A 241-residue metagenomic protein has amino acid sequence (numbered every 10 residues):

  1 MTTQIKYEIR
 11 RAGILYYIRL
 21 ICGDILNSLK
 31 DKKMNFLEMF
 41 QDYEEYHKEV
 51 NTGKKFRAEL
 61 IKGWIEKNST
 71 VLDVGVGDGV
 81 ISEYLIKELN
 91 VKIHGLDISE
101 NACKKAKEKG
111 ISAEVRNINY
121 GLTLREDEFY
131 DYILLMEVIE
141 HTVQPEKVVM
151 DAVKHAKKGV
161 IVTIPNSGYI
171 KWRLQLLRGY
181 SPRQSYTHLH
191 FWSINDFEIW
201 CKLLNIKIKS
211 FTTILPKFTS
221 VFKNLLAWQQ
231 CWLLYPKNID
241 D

Functional and structural regions predicted by a protein language model:
T3-Y132, M136, E146-V149, Q184-S185 (+2 more regions): Conserved N-terminal segment of class I S-adenosyl-L-methionine
E137-H141: A short His-aromatic
T142-V143, A156-K157: Helix-to-beta-strand junctions that scaffold the AdoMet/dcAdoMet cofactor pocket in Class I SAM-dependent enzymes
V143-K147, W172: Short N-terminal helix/helix-N-cap motif within the alpha/beta-hydrolase-1
A152: Class I S-adenosylmethionine-dependent transferase superfamily signal
K157-N166: Conserved beta-strand signature within the Rossmann-like core of class I S-adenosyl-L-methionine
G168-T187: Short, glycine-/aromatic-enriched active-site segment of Class I SAM-dependent methyltransferases
H188-N205: Short alpha-helix
